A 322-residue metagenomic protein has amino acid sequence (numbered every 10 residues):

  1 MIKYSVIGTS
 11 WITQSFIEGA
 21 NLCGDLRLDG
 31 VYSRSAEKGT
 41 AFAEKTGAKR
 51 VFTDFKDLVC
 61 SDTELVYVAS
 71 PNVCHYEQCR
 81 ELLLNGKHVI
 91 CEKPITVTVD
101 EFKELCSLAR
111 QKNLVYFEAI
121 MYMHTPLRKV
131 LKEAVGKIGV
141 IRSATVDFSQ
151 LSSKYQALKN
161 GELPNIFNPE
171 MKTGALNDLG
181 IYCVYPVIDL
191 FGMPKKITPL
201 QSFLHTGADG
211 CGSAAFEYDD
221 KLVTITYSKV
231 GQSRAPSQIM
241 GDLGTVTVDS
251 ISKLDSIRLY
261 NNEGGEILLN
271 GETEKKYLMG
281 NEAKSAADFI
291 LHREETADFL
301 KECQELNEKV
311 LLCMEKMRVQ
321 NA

Functional and structural regions predicted by a protein language model:
M1, D57, L65-Y67, K103 (+1 more regions): C-terminal helix-rich "cap/oligomerization" subdomain common to oxidoreductases
M1-T46: N-terminal Rossmann-like dinucleotide-binding module
Y4, T46, R50-L108: Beta-loop-alpha module in the N-terminal Rossmann-like domain of NAD(P)-dependent dehydrogenases, especially those
C91, Y116-E118, V248: Hydrophobic residues in well-ordered beta-strands that form the structural core
E104-M121, R142-S143: Rossmann-fold dehydrogenase core element
T125-P194: Predominantly a Rossmann-like dinucleotide-binding segment in NAD(P)-dependent oxidoreductases
C183-L254, A283-R293: Contiguous beta-strand/loop segments that form the cofactor/metal-binding neighborhood of enzyme cores
G271-K284: Active-site loop of classical SDR/Rossmann-like NAD(P)-dependent oxidoreductases, centered on the catalytic Tyr-X3-Lys
